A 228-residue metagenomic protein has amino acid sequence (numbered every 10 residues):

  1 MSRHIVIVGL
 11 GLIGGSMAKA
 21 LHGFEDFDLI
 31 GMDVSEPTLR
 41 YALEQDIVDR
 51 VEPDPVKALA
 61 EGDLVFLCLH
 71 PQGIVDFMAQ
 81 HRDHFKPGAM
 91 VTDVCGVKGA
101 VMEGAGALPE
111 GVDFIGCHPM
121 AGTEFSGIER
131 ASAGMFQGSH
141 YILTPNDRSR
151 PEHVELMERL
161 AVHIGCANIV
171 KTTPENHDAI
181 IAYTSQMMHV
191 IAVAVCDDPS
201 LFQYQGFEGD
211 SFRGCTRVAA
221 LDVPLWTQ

Functional and structural regions predicted by a protein language model:
M1-A60: NAD(P)+-binding Rossmann beta1-loop-alpha1 motif at the extreme N-terminus of oxidoreductases
H4, D28, D113, H140 (+1 more regions): Residues at the starts of beta-strands that form the adenosine-phosphate
P55-F85, A89-M90: Rossmann-like NAD(P)-binding element
C68-H70, C95, P145: Glycine-rich, N-terminal phosphate-binding loop of Rossmann-like dinucleotide-binding domains
F77-E129: Rossmann-like NAD(P)(H) cofactor-binding subdomain of soluble oxidoreductases
M135-A220: Internal alpha-helical scaffold of NAD(P)-dependent oxidoreductase catalytic cores
Q228: C-terminal active-site/capping subdomain that shapes the small-molecule cofactor and substrate pocket of enzyme
